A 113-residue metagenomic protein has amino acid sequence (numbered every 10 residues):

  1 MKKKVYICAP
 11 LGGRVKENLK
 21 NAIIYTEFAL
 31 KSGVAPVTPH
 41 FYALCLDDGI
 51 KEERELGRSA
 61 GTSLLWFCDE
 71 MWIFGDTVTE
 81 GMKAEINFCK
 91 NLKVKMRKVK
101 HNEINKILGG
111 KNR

Functional and structural regions predicted by a protein language model:
M1-R113: Catalytic phosphate/metal-binding cores of nucleic-acid and nucleotide-processing enzymes, i.e., regions that mediate
